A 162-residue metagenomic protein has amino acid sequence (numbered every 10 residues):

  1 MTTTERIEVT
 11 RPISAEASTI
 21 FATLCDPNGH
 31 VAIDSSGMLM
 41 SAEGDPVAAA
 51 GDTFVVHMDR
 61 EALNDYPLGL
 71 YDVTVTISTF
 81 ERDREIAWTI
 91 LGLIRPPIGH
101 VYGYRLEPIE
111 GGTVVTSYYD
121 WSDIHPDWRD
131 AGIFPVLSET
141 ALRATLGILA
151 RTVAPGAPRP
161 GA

Functional and structural regions predicted by a protein language model:
M1-A50: Hydrophobic ligand-binding cavity/cleft-lining segments
T4-P12, T53, D72, E85 (+2 more regions): Intrinsic-disorder/low-complexity, polar/charged segments enriched in Ser/Thr/Lys/Arg/Asp/Glu/Gln
V9-R11, D72-T79, I90-G92, H100-P108: Hydrophobic/aromatic beta-strand elements that line small-molecule binding cavities or substrate pockets in beta-rich
S14-S18, D45-A49, S78-E85, R105-V114: A short, structured loop/turn motif at beta-sheet edges
A15, R60-A62, W121-D123: Beta-strand elements of well-folded, non-transmembrane domains
A42-L91, G147, R151-G161: Glycine-rich portal/gate segments that line the openings of hydrophobic small-molecule binding cavities
T89-P97, Y118-H125: Short, solvent-exposed aromatic-acidic interface loops
V114, D120-A162: A conserved amphipathic terminal alpha-helix motif
